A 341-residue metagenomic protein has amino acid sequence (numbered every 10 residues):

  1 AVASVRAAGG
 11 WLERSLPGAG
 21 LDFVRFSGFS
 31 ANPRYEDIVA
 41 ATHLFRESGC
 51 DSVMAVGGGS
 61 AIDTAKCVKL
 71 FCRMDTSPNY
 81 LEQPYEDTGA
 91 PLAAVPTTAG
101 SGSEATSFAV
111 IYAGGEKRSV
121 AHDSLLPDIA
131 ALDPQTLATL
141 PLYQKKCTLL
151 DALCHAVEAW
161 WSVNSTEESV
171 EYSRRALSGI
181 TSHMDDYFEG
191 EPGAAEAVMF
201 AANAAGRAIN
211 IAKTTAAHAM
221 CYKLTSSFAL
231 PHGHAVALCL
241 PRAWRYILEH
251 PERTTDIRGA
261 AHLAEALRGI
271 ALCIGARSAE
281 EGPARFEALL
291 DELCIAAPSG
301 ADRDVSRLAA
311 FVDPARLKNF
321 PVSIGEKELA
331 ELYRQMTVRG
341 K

Functional and structural regions predicted by a protein language model:
A1-S52, N319: ATP/NTP phosphate-donor binding region
A40-T42, A61-D75, T106: Short Gly/Thr/Asp-enriched flexible loops that form oxyanion-binding sites at enzyme active sites
M54-A65, T97-E104: FAD-binding core of FAD-dependent oxidoreductases, characterized by glycine-rich FAD pyrophosphate-binding loops
F71-E167, H262: A glycine/threonine-rich phosphate-anchoring loop and its flanking beta-alpha core in nucleotide/phosphate-binding
G100, G206-V236, P314-N319: Glycine-rich phosphate/pyrophosphate-binding beta-alpha loops
E158-I211, Y222-T225: Glycine-rich phosphate/diphosphate-binding loops and the adjacent beta-loop-alpha structural elements that coordinate
S227-R307: Gly/Pro-rich interdomain helix-loop hinge
R303-K341: Short, amphipathic C-terminal "tail helix"
